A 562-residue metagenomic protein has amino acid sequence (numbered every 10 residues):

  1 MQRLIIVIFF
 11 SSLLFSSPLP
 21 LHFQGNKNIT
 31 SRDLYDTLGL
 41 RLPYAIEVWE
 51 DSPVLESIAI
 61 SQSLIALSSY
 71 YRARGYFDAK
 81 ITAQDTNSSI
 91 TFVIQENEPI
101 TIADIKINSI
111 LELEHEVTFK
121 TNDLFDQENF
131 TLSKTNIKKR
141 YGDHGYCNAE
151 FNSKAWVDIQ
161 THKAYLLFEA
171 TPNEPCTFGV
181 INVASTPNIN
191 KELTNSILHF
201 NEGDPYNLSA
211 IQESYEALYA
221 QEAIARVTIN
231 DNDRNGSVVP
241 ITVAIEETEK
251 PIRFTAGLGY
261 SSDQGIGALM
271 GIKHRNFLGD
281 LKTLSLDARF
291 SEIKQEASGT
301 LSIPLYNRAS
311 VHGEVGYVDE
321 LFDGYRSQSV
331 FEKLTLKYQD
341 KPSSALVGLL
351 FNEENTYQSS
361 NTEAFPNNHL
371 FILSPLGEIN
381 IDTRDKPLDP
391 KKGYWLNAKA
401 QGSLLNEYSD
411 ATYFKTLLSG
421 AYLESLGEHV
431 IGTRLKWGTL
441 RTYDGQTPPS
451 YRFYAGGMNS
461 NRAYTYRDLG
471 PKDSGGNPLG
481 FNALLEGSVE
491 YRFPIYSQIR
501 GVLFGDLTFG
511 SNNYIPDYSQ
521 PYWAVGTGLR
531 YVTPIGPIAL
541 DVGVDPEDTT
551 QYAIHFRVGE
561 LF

Functional and structural regions predicted by a protein language model:
S17-D36, L42-Y260, G271, S285-L305 (+2 more regions): Periplasmic polypeptide-binding modules associated with outer-membrane biogenesis and secretion
S133, Q264-A268, I293-Q295, R326-E332 (+7 more regions): Residues that define the transmembrane beta-barrel architecture of outer-membrane proteins
A210, K273-R275, K282-E378, A398 (+4 more regions): Gram-negative and organellar
I224, D263, F277-G279, Y306-R308 (+5 more regions): Outer-membrane beta-barrel channels and translocator barrels
P251-S262, A268-S291, V311-L321, E332 (+5 more regions): Transmembrane beta-strand segments that form the barrel wall of outer-membrane beta-barrel proteins
I272, L376-G377, L529-T533, Q551-F562: Outer-membrane beta-barrel "beta-signal"
H274-N276, I303, L336-D340, I381-T383 (+6 more regions): Residue-level signature of outer-membrane beta-barrel architecture
Y357, T362-N368, I372-Q498, F504-L507 (+2 more regions): C-terminal outer-membrane beta-barrel translocator/porin domains of Gram-negative envelope proteins and their
